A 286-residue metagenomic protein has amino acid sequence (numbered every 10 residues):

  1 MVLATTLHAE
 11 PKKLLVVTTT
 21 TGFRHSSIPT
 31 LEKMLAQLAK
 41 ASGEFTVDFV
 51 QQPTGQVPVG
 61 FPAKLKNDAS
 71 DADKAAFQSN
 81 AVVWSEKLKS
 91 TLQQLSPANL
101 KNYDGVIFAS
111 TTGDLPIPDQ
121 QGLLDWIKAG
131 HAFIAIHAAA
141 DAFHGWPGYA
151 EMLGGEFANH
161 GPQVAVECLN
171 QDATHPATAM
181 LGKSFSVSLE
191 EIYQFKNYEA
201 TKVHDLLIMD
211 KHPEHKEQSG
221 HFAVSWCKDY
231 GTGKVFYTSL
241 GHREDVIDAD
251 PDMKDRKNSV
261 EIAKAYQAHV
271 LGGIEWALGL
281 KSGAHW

Functional and structural regions predicted by a protein language model:
T5-A9: Sec/Tat signal peptide C-region and signal peptidase I cleavage site
E10-K12, T18, S26-P29, K33-S42 (+6 more regions): Extracellular ligand-binding/catalytic regions of CAZymes and related secreted enzymes and adhesion modules
K13-V17, V47-F49, D104-S110, I127 (+5 more regions): Structural recognition of the beta-strand scaffold that forms the well-ordered cores of secreted hydrolase catalytic
T20-F23, P53-Q56, T111-L115, F133 (+5 more regions): Solvent-exposed loop/turn segments at secondary-structure junctions within structured extracellular/periplasmic domains
I28, E32-A36, Y103, Q120-L124 (+3 more regions): Extracytoplasmic/secreted envelope proteins and their assembly/folding machinery, especially bacterial periplasmic
T46, K89-T91, G155, H160-Y237: Catalytic beta-strand/loop cores that center a nucleophilic Ser/Cys/Thr and support acyl-enzyme chemistry
Q56, K64-K101: Glycine-rich, highly charged phosphate/nucleotide-binding loops
N99, F108, T112-M180: A glycine-rich, often tryptophan-bearing local segment used as a flexible ligand/cofactor-contacting loop or short
